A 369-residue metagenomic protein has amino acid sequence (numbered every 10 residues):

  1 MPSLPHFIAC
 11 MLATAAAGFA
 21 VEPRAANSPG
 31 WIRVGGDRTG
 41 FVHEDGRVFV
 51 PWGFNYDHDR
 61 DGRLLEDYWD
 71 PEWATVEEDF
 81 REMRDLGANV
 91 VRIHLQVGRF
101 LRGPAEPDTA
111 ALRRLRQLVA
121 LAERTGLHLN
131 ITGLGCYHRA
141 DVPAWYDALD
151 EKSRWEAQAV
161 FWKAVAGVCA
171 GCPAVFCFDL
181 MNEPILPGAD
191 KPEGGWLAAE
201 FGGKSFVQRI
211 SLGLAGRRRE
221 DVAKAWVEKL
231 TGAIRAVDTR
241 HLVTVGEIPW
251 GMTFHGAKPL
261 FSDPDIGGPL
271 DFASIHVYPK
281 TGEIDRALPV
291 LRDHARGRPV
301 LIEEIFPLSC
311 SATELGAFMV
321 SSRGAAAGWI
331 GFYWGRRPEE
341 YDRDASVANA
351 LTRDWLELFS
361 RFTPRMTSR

Functional and structural regions predicted by a protein language model:
M1-A9: Bacterial N-terminal signal peptides that target proteins for export
M11-V21: Hydrophobic h-region of N-terminal signal peptides that target proteins for export in Gram-negative bacteria
V21-P29: N-terminal pre-domain segments of enzymes
P29-L270, G282, I305, S309-F318 (+3 more regions): Active-site mouth of glycoside hydrolases
G268-R286, G328, D354, L358-R369: Glycan-recognition surfaces
A287-V290, I305: Conserved alpha/beta catalytic core and glycan-binding cleft of carbohydrate-active enzymes
P289-V300, S311-A325: Surface-exposed substrate-engagement region within the catalytic domains of secreted or surface-exposed extracellular
Y333-R369: Aromatic- and carboxylate-lined catalytic core of secreted/periplasmic carbohydrate-active enzymes
